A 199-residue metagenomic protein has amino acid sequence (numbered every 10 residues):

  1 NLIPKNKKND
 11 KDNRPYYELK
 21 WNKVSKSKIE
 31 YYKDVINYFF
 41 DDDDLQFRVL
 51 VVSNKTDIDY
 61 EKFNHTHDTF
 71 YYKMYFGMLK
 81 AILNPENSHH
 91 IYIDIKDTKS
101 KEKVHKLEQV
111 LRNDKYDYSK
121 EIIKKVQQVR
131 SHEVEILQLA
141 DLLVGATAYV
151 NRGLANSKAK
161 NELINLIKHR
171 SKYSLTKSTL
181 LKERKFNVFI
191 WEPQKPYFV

Functional and structural regions predicted by a protein language model:
N1-V199: Phosphate-ester processing/binding pockets and catalytic centers
